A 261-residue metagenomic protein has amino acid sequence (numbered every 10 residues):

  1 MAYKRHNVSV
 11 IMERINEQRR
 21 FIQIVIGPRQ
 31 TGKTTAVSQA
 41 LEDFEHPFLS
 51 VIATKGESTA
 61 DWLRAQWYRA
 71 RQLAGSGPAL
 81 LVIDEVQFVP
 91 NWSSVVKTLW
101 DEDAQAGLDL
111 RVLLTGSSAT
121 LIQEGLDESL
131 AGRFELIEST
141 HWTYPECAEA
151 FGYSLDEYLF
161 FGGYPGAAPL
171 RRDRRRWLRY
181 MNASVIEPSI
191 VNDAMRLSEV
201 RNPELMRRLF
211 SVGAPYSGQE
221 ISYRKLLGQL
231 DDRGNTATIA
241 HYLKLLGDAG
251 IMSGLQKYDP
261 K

Functional and structural regions predicted by a protein language model:
M1-I15: N-terminal pre-Walker A segment at the start of P-loop NTPase domains
V25: Hydrophobic anchor at the beta1->P-loop junction of P-loop NTPases
K33: Conserved lysine of the Walker
A36, A40: Hydrophobic positions on the alpha1 helix immediately C-terminal to the Walker A/P-loop
L49-G77: Short glycine-rich substrate-engagement loop in P-loop NTPases that contacts/grips substrate
S93-L114: Conserved catalytic/switch belt of AAA+ P-loop NTPases
T120-E135, F151-G152: Short regulatory helix/loop adjacent to the ATP-binding pocket of P-loop NTPases
L178-K261: Accessory nucleic acid-recognition modules appended to NTPase machines
